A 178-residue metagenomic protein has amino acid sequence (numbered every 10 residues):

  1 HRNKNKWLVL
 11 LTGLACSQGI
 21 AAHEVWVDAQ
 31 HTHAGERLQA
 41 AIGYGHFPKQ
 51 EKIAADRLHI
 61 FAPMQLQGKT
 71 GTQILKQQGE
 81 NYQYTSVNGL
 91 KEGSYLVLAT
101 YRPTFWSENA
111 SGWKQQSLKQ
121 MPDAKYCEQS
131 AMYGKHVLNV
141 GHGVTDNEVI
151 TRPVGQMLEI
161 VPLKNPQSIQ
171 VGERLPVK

Functional and structural regions predicted by a protein language model:
H1-L8: Bacterial N-terminal signal peptides that target proteins for export
C16-G19: N-terminal signal peptide c-region/cleavage motif recognized by signal peptidases
A22-G79: Start-of-domain marker
H23-Q39, Q116-P176: Beta-strand-rich domain onsets/edges
Y82-G89: Exposed aromatic-hydrophobic patches
K91-V97: Exposed beta-strand face motif in extracellular beta-rich ectodomains
R102-A110: Short acidic/polar inter-strand loop motif in beta-rich domains
